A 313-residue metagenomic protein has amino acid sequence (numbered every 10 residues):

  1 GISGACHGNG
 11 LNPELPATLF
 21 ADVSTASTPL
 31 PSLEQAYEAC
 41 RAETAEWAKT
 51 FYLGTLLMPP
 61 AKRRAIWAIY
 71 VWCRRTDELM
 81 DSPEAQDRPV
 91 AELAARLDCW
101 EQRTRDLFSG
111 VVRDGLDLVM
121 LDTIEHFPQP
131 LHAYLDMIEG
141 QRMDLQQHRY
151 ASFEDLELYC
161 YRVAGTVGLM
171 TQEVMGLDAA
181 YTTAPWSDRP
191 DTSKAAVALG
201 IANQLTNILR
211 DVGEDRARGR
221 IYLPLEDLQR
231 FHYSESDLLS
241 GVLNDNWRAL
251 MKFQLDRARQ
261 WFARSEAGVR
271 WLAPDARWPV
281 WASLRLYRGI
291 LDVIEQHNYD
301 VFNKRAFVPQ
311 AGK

Functional and structural regions predicted by a protein language model:
C6-N203, L209, G213-K313: Catalytic cores of Mg2+-dependent Asp-rich isoprenoid enzymes
